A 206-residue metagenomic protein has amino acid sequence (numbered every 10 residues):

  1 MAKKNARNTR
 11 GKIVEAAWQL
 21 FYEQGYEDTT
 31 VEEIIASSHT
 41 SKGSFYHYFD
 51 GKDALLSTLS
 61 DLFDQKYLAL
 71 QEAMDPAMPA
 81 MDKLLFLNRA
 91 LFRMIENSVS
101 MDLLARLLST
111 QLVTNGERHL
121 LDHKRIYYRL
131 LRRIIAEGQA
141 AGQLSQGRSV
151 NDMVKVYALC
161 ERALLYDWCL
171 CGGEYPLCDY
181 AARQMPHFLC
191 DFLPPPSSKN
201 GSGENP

Functional and structural regions predicted by a protein language model:
M1-Q24, D28-T40, A54: Basic, helix-initiating cap at the start of DNA-binding domains
H39-F49: Short hydrophobic/aromatic patch on the recognition helix
F49, L56-F63: Alpha-helical DNA-contacting segments of helix-turn-helix folds
T58, E72-S98, V150-Y157, A182 (+2 more regions): Hydrophobic alpha-helical connector segments
L68, N115-A141, N151-K155, L159: Amphipathic alpha-helical packing segments from all-alpha helical-bundle domains
R89-R93, R129, R133-A141, A158-Y166 (+1 more regions): C-terminal peripheral helix-coil segments that are non-catalytic and often amphipathic
I95-N115, Y166, L170: Amphipathic alpha-helical segments used for helix-helix packing
